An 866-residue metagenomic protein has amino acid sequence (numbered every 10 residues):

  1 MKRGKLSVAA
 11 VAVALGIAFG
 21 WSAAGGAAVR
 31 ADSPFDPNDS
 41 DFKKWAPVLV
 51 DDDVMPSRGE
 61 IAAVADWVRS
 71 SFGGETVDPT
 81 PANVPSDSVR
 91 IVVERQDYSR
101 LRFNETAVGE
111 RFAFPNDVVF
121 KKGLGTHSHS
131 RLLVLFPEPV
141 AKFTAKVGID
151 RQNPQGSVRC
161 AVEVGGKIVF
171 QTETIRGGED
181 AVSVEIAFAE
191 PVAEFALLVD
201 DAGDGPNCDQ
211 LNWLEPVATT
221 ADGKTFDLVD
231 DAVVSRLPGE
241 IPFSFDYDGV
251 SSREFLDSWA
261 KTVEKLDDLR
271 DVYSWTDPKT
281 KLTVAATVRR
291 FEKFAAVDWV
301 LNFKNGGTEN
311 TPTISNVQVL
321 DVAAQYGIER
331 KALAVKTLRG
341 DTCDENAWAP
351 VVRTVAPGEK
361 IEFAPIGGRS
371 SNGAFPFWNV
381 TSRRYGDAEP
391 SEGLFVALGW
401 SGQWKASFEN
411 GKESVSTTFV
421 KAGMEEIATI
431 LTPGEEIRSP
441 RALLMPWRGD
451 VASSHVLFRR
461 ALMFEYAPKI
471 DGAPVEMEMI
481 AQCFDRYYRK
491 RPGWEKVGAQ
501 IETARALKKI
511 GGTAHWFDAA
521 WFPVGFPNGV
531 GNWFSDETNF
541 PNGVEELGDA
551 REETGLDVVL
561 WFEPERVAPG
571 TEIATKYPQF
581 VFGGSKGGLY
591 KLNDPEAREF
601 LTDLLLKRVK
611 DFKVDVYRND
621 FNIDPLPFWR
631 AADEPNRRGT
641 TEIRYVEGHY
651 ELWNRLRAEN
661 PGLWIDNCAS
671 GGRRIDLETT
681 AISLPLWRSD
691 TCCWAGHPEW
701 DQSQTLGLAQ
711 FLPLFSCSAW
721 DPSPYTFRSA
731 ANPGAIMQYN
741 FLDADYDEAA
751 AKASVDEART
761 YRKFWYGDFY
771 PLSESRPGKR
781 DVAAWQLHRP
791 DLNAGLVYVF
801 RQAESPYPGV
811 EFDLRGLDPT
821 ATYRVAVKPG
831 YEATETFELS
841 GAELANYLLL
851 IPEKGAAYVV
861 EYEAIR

Functional and structural regions predicted by a protein language model:
A10-S22: Bacterial N-terminal signal peptides
V29-R236: Gly-Asp-aromatic-enriched flexible segments
V29-R30, S235-V415, E425, T822-E835: Polysaccharide-binding surfaces and accessory modules of carbohydrate-active proteins
D246, V263, H649-T834, L850-Y858: Active-site-proximal substrate-binding groove within the catalytic cores of carbohydrate-active enzymes
D246-L256, F377, R383-G386, P390-S401 (+5 more regions): Glycine-rich, aromatic-flanked loop segments that form ligand/cofactor-binding clefts across common enzyme folds
T429-R448, A856-Y862: Short Pro-Gly-centered flexible turn/kink motifs
P474-L606, V614-V616, L626-F628: Aromatic-lined carbohydrate-binding/catalytic grooves of carbohydrate-active enzymes
T836-R866: C-terminal beta-strand-rich structural cap/linker in extracellular carbohydrate-active enzymes
